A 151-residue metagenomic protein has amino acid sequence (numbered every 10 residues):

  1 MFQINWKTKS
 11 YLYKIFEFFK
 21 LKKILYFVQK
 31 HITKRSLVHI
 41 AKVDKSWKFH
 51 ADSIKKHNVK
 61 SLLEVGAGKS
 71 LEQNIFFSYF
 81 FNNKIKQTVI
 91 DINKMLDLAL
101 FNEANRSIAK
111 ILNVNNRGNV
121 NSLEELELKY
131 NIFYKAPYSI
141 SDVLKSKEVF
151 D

Functional and structural regions predicted by a protein language model:
M1-V38: Membrane-proximal basic amphipathic "stem/tether" segments
H50-N58, V143: Glycine-rich helix-loop-beta junction characteristic of Rossmann-like nucleotide cofactor-binding loops
H57-E72, F77, T88: Conserved class I S-adenosyl-L-methionine
S78-N83: Short, surface-exposed basic-aromatic patches at helix termini and helix-loop junctions that form
I85-I92: Conserved SAM-binding motif I beta-strand of class I
K94-L96: Helix N-cap at the beta1-alpha1 junction of Rossmann-like dinucleotide-binding domains, i.e., the first residues
A104-S146: S-adenosyl-L-methionine
F150-D151: A short SAM/SAH-binding and catalytic strip from SAM-dependent methyltransferases
